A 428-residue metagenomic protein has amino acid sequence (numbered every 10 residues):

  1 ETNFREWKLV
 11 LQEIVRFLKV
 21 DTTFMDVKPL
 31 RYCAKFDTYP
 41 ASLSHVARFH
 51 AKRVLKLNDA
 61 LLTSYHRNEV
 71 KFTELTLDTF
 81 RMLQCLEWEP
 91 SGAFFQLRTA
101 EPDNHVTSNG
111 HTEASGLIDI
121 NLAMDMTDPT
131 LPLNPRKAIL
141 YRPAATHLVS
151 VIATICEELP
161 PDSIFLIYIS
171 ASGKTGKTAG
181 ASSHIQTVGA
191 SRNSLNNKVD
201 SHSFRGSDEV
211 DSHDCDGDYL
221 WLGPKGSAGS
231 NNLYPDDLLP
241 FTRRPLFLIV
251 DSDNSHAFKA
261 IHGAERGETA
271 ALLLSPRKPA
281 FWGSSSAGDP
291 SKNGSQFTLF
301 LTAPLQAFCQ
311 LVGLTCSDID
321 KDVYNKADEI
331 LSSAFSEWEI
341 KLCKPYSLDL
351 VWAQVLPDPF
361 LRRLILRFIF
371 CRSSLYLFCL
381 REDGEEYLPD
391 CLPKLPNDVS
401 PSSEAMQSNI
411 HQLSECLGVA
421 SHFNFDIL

Functional and structural regions predicted by a protein language model:
E1-Y65, E101, S333-P357, L364-L366: Cytosolic small-GTPase signaling regions in large eukaryotic proteins
K19-V20, Y32, S42-H50, E69-V70 (+7 more regions): Eukaryotic intrinsically disordered and solvent-exposed regulatory patches
K56-D59, P135, P161-L166, R244-L248 (+1 more regions): Core residues of folded domains in eukaryotic genome-function proteins
R67, T73-T79, F95-R98, I152-A153 (+6 more regions): Short coil/turn segments at secondary-structure boundaries
T79, L86-L166, S183-I185, S207-D208 (+1 more regions): Functional beta-strand-loop-alpha-helix junction segments that form "active/interaction loops" within catalytic
L86-E87, C215, L220-G223, I319-L428: C-terminal functional modules of predominantly eukaryotic multidomain proteins
G173-F241, P279: A short, glycine/acidic-enriched catalytic loop
F247-Y376: Active-site-proximal C-terminal subdomain of hydrolase catalytic domains
